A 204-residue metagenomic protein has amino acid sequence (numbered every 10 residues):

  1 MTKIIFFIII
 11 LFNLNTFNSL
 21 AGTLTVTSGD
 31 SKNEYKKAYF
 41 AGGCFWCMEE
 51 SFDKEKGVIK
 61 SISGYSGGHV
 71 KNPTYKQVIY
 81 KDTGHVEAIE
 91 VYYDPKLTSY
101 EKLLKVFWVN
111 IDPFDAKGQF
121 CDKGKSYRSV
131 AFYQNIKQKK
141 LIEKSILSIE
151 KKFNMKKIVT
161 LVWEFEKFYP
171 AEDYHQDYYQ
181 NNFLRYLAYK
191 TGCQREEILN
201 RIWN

Functional and structural regions predicted by a protein language model:
I4-N13: Sec-dependent N-terminal signal peptides
F17-N204: Flexible coil/turn and secondary-structure edge motifs
